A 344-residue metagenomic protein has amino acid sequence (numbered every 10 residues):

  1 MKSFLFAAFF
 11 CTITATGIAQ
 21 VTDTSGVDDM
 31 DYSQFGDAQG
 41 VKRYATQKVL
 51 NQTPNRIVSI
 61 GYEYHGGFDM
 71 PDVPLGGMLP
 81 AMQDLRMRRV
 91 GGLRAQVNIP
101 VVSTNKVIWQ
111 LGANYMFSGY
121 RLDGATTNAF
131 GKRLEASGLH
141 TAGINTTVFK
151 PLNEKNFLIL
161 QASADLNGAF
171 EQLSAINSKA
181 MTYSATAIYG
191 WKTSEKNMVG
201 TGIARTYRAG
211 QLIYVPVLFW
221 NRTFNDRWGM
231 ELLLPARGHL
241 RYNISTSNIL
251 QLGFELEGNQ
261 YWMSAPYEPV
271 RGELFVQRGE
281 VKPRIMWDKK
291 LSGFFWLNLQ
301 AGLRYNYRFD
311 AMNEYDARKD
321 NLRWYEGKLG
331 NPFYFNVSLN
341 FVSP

Functional and structural regions predicted by a protein language model:
S25-F157, Q161-S174, T182-S184: Transmembrane beta-barrel domains of bacterial outer-membrane proteins
Q52-V58, N105-L111, E154-L160, E195-V199 (+4 more regions): Outer-envelope beta-barrel architecture signal
P54, M87-L93, A136-A142, N177-Y183 (+5 more regions): Residues that define the transmembrane beta-barrel architecture of outer-membrane proteins
Y62-F68, Y115-R121, A164-F170, I203-A209 (+5 more regions): Transmembrane beta-strands of outer-membrane beta-barrel pores
L79-D84, N128-L134, F170-A175, A204-T206 (+3 more regions): Extracellular loop and loop/strand-boundary signature of outer-membrane beta-barrel proteins
V97-V101, K150, W191, R222 (+5 more regions): Residue-level signature of outer-membrane beta-barrel architecture
L218-N221, W287, K328-P344: Outer-membrane beta-barrel "beta-signal"
M230, H239, S247-N321, F333-Y334: Outer membrane beta-barrel transmembrane domains
